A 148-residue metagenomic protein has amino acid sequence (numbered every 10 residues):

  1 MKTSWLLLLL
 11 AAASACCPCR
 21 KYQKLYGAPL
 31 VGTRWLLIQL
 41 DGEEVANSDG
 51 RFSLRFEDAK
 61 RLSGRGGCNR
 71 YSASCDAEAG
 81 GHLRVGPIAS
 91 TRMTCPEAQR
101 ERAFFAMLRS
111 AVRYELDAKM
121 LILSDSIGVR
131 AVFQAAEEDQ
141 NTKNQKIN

Functional and structural regions predicted by a protein language model:
M1-S4: Positively charged n-region of N-terminal signal peptides that target proteins for export
L9-C17: Hydrophobic h-region of N-terminal signal peptides that target proteins for export in Gram-negative bacteria
C16-N148: Lipid interaction determinants
